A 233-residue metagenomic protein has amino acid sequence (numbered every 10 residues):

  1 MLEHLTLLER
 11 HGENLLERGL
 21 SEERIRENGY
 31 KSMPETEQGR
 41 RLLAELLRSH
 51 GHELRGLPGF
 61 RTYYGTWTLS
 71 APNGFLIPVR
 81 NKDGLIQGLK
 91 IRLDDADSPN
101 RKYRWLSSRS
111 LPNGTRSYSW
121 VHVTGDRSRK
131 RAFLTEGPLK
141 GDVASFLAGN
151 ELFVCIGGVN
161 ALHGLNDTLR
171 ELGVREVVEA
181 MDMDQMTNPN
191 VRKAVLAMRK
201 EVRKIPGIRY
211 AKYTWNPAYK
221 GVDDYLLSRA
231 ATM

Functional and structural regions predicted by a protein language model:
M1-F75, D224-M233: Short, small/acidic-rich helices and loops at N termini and domain boundaries of DNA replication/processing enzymes
T6, E17, D97-Y103, Q185-T187 (+1 more regions): Low-complexity, compositionally biased segments
L15, K82, R129-A132, P138-M233: TOPRIM fold recognition
E23, N28, R104, R116-S119 (+2 more regions): Flexible, active-site-adjacent loop/turn segments at secondary-structure boundaries
S32, N100-R101, A218: Flexible domain-boundary/linker segments
L42-G173: Phosphate-handling DNA/RNA-contact segment within nucleic-acid enzymes
